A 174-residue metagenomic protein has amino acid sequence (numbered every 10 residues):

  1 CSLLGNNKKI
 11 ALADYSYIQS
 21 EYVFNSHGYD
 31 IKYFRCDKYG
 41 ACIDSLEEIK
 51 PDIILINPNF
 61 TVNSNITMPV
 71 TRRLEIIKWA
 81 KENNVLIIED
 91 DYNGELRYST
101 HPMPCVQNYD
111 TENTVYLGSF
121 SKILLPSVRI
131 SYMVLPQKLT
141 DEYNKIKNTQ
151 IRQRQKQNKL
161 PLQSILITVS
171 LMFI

Functional and structural regions predicted by a protein language model:
C1-N83, E95-L96, P102-Y109: Conserved core of the PLP fold type I
N7, E89, M103, T140 (+1 more regions): Internal amphipathic alpha-helical segments of the cytochrome P450 catalytic fold
A11, K32, I88, V115-L117: Hydrophobic/aromatic beta-strand patches that form the interior of the parallel beta-sheet core in alpha/beta enzyme
I18-Q19, C42-D44, N63-N65, N84-E89 (+3 more regions): Short C-terminal domain-edge/linker segments immediately following a structured domain
D52-I53, V85-L86, V115, I130: Short, Asp-centered acidic motifs that coordinate Mg2+ and/or phosphate in catalytic or ligand-binding sites
D91-N93: Conserved Walker B
E112: Short glycine-/polar-rich loops that comprise or flank the Walker A/P-loop and associated switch/sensor motifs
V115-I174: PLP-dependent aminotransferase class I/II
